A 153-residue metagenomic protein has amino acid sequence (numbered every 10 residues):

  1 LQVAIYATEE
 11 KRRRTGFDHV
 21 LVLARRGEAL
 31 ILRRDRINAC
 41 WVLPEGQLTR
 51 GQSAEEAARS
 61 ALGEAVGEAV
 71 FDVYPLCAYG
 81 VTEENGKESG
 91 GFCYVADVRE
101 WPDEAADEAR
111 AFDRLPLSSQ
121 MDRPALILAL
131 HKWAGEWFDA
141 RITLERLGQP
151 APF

Functional and structural regions predicted by a protein language model:
L1-L21: Acidic, metal-coordinating catalytic segment for phosphate/diphosphate chemistry, firing primarily on the Nudix
D18-V20, G27-L30, G91: Short, surface-exposed beta-edge/turn micro-motifs
A24, C93-D97, D113: Short, well-ordered beta-strand micro-motif
R25-A65: Conserved Nudix-box catalytic region and its N-terminal flanking loop in Nudix hydrolases and closely related
G27-A29, D97-P102, P116-S118: Short loop segments at secondary-structure junctions
A69-F71, Y79-E104: Active-site-adjacent beta-strand/loop module that shapes the phosphate/pyrophosphate-binding cleft
D103-F153: Nudix hydrolase/Nudix homology domain
